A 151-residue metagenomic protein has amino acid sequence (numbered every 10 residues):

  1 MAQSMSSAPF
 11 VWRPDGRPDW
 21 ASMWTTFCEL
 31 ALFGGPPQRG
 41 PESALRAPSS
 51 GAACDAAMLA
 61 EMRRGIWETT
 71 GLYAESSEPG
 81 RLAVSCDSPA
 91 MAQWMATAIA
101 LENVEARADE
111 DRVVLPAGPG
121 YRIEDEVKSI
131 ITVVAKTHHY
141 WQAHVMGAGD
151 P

Functional and structural regions predicted by a protein language model:
M1-F27, V113-P151: PLP-dependent enzyme catalytic core of the Aspartate aminotransferase-like
F27-A74: Conserved PLP-dependent catalytic core of the aminotransferase class-I/II
R39-L45, E75-S77, Y140-P151: Short glycine-rich, low-complexity/disordered patches
A52, A56, P89, E124-V127: Generic detection of long, well-ordered alpha-helical segments
L59-R64, G71-A98: Conserved PLP-binding catalytic core of the aspartate aminotransferase-like
G65-T69, W94-V104, V133-H144: Generic non-transmembrane alpha-helical segments
Q93-P119, D125: Intrinsically disordered, low-complexity regulatory segments enriched in Ser/Thr/Pro and charged residues
